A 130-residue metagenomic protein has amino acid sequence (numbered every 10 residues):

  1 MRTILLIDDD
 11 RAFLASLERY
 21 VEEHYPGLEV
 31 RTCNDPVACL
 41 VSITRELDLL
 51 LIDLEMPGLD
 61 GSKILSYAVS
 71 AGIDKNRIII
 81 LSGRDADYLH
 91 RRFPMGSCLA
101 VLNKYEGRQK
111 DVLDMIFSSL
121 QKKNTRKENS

Functional and structural regions predicted by a protein language model:
D8, D53: Active-site residues of response regulator receiver
R11-R31: Two-component/phosphorelay signaling modules centered on CheY-like receiver
E18, T32-V41, G61: Helix N-cap/capping motif at the beta->alpha junctions
R45-L51: Active-site beta3 strand of CheY-like receiver
M56: Receiver (REC) domain active-site loop signature in two-component systems and cognate sites in sensor histidine kinases
S62-I73: Short amphipathic alpha-helix used as the core "switch/output" element in two-component signaling
K63, R84-D114: Alpha4 helix (beta4-alpha4-beta5 surface) of REC/receiver domains from two-component response regulators
I80-S82: Hydrophobic/aromatic residues positioned on beta-strands within the core alpha/beta folds
